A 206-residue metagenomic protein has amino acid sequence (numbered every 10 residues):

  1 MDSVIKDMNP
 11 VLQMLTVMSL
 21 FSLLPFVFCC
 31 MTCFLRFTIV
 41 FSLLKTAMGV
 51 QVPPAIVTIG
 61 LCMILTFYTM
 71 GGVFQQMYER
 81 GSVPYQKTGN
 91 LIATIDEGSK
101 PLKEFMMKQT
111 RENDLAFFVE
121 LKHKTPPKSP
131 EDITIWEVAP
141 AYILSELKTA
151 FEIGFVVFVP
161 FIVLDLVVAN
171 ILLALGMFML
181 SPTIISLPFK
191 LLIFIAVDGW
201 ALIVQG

Functional and structural regions predicted by a protein language model:
M1-G206: Hydrophobic alpha-helical segments and their helix-loop boundaries in membrane and membrane-proximal proteins
